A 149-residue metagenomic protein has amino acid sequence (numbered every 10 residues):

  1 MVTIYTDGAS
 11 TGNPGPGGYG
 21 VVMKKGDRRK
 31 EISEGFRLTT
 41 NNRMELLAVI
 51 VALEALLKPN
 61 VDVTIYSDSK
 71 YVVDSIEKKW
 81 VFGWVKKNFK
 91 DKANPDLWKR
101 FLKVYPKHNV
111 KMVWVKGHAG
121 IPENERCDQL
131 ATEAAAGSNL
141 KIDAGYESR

Functional and structural regions predicted by a protein language model:
M1-L47, L53-V61, Q129, E133 (+1 more regions): RNase H-like nuclease fold core
T6-N13, I50-R126, L130, A135 (+1 more regions): RNase H catalytic domain
